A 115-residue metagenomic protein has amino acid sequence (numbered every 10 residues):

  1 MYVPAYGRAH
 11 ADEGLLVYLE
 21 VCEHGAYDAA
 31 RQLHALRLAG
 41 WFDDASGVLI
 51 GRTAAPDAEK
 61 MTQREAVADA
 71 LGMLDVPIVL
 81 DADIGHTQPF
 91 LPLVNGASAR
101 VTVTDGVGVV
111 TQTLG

Functional and structural regions predicted by a protein language model:
M1-L33: ATP/pyrophosphate-binding catalytic subdomain of soluble kinases
Y2, Y6, A35-A39, G51 (+2 more regions): Change "in soluble alpha/beta enzymes" to "in soluble alpha/beta proteins
A9-A11, W41-F42, L71-G72, P92-L93: Solvent-exposed alpha-helices and their adjacent loops that cap or buttress functional pockets in soluble metabolic
Y27-W41, Q63: A short, acidic, amphipathic alpha-helical segment used as a generic capping/interface helix at domain edges
R52-G115: ATP/nucleoside-binding phosphotransfer catalytic cores, i.e., glycine-rich phosphate-binding loops
